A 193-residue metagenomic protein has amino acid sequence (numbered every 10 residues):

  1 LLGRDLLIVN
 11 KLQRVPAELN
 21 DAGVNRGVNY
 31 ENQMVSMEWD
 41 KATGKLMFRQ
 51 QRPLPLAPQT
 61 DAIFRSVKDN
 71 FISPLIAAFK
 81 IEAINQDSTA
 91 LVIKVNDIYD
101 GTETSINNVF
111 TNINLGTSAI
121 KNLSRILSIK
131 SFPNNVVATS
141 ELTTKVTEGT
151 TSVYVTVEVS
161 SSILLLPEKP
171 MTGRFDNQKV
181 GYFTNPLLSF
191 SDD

Functional and structural regions predicted by a protein language model:
L1-D193: Auxiliary tRNA-acceptor-end handling modules of aminoacyl-tRNA synthetases
